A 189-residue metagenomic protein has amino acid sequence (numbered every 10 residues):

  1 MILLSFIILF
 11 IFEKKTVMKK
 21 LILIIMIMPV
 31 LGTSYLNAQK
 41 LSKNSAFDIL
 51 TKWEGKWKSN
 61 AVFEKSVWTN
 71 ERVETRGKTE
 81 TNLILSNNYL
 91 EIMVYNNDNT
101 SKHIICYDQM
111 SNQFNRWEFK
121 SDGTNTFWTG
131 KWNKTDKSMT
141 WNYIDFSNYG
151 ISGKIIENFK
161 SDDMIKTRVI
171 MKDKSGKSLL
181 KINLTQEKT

Functional and structural regions predicted by a protein language model:
M1-L41: Bacterial Sec-dependent N-terminal signal peptides
Q39, M164-K166, I170-T189: Edge beta-strand at a domain terminus
K40-L41, K58-L90, N97, S178: Short, solvent-exposed loop/hinge segments that bridge or flank secondary-structure elements
L41-K58: N-terminal helix-cap/turn-to-beta initiation motif at the start of protein domains
G77-N82, K102-C106, F127-W132, S152-F159 (+2 more regions): Hydrophobic/aromatic beta-strand elements that line small-molecule binding cavities or substrate pockets in beta-rich
E91-N96, R116-F119, T140-F146, R168-M171: Short beta-strand segments that buttress and anchor functional surface loops
N97-T126: Helix-adjacent hinge/juxtasegments
N133-G153: Acidic, glycine-rich flexible loop segments
